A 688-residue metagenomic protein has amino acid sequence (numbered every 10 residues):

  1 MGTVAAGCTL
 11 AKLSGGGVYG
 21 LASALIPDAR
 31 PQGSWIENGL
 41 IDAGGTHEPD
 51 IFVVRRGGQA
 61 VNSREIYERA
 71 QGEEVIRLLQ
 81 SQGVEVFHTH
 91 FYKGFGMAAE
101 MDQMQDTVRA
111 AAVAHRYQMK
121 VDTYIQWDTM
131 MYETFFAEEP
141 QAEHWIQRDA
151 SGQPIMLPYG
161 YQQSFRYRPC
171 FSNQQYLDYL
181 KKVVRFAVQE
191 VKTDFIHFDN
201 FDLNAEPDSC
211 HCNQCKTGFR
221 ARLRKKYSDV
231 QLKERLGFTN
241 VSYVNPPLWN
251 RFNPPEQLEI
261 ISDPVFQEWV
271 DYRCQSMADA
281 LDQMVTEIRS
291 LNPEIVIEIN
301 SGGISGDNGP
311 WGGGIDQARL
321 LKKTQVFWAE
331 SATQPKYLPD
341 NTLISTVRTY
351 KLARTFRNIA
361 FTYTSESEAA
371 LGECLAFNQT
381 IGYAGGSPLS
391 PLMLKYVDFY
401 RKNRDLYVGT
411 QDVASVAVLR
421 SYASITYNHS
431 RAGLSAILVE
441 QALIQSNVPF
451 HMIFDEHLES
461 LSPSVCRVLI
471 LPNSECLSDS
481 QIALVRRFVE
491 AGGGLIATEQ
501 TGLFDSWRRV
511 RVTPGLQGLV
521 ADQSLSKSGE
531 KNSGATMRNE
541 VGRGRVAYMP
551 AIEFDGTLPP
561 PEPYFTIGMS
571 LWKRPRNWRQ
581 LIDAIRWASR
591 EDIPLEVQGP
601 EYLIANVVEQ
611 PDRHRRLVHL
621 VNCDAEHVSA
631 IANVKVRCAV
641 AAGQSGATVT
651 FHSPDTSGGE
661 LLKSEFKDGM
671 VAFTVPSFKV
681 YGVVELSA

Functional and structural regions predicted by a protein language model:
M1-L21: N-terminal export signals
S23-G72: Boundary/entry segment of secreted carbohydrate-active catalytic domains
T46-Y67, H90-Q103, Q162-Y179, I261-A278 (+6 more regions): The substrate-binding groove and active-site-proximal loops of carbohydrate-active enzymes, especially glycoside
I66-G94, E190, V326-F327: Catalytic domains of carbohydrate-active enzymes, especially glycoside hydrolases
E68, T123, W127-V191, Y243-V270: Active-site-adjacent "subsite" loops/lids of carbohydrate-active enzymes
V75, H90-Y132: Aromatic-lined substrate-binding rim segments of carbohydrate-active enzymes
Y179-I299, G306-N308: Active-site neighborhood of glycoside hydrolase catalytic domains
C274-W311, L320-A688: Carbohydrate-binding surfaces of carbohydrate-active enzymes
